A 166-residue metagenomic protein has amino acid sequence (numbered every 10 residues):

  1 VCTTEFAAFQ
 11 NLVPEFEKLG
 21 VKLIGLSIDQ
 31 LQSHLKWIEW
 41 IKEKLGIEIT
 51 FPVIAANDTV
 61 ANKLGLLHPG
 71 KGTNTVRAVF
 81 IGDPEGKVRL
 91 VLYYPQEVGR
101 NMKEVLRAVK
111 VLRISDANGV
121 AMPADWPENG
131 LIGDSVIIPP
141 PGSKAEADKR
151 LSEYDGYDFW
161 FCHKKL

Functional and structural regions predicted by a protein language model:
V1-L166: Chalcogenol-based redox active-site neighborhoods
